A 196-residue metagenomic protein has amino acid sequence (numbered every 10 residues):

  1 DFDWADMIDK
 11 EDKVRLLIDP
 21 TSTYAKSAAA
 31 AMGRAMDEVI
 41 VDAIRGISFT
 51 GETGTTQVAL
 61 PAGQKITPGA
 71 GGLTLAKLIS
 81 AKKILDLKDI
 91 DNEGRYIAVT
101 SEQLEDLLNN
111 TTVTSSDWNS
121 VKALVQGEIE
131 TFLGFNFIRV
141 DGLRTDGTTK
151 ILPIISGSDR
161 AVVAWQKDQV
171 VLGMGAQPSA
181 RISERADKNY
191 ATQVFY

Functional and structural regions predicted by a protein language model:
D1, A5, R15, I66-L73 (+1 more regions): Sequence/fold signature of self-assembling virion shell proteins
E11-I84: Alpha-helical scaffold segments that mediate packing/assembly in large oligomeric complexes
G33, E102, G142: Residue-level marker of positions within ordered structural domains that often coincide with functionally constrained
E52-A123: Extended, solvent-exposed, turn-rich assembly/linker loops in the middle of proteins
